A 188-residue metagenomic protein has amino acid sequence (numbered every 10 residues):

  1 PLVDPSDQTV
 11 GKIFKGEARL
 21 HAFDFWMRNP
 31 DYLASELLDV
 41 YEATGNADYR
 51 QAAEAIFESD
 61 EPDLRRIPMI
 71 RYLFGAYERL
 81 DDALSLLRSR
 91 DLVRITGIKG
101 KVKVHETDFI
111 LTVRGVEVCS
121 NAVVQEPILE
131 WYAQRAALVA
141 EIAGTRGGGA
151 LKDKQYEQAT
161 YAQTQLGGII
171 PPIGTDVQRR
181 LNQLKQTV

Functional and structural regions predicted by a protein language model:
P1-R19, F25, A159-V188: Eukaryotic partner-binding/assembly regions in large regulatory complexes
P1-R65: Short, amphipathic alpha-helical interface elements at domain boundaries that mediate macromolecular binding
D4, R28-D31, R88, L92 (+1 more regions): Hydrophobic/aromatic-lined pockets within catalytic cores
V10-F14, R71-F74, E78: Short, solvent-exposed segments of well-ordered alpha helices
D60-A76, A83-S85: Aromatic-anchored, charged helix-turn/loop surface patch used as a conserved interaction hotspot
L84-K99: A short, conserved structural fragment
G100-L111: Minor-groove-contacting beta-hairpin "wing" of winged helix-turn-helix DNA-binding domains
I110-T164: Short, amphipathic alpha-helical interaction segments positioned at domain boundaries
